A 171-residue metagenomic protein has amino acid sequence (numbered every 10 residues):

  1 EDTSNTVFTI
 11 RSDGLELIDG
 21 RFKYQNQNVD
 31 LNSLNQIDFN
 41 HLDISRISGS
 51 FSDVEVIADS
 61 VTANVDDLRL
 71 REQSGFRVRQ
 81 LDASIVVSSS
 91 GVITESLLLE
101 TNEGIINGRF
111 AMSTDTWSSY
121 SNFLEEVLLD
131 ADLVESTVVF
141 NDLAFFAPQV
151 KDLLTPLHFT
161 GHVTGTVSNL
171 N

Functional and structural regions predicted by a protein language model:
D2-V127, S136-V138, L154-L157, G165: Elongated, acidic membrane-bridging lipid-handling scaffolds and related periplasm/extracellular "bridge/tunnel" systems
D142-F145: Extracytoplasmic loops and strand-loop junctions of Gram-negative outer membrane beta-barrel proteins
A147-V150: Flexible, surface-exposed loop regions and adjacent strand-edge segments of Gram-negative outer-membrane beta-barrel
